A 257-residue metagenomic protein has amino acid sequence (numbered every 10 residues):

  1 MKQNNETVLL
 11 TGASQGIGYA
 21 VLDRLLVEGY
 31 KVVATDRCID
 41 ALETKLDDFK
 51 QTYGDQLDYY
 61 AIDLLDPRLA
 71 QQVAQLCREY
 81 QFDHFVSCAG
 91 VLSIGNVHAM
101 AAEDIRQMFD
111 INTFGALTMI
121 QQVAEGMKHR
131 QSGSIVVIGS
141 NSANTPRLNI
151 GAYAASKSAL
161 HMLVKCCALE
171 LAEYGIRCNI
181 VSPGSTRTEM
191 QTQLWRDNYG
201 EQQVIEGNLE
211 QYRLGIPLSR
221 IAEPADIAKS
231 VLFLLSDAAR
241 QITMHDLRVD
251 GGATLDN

Functional and structural regions predicted by a protein language model:
S14-Q15: Conserved glycine-rich cofactor-binding loop
N96-V97, D104-F109, Y212: Substrate-binding pocket helix/loop in short-chain dehydrogenase/reductase
I120, S156, V164: Active-site helix of classical SDR
E125, L169-E170, R240: Alpha-helical segment proximal to the catalytic Tyr-Lys
S140: Residue(s) in the substrate-gating loop at a strand-loop-helix junction that position the organic substrate next
T145, L232, T243-N257: Short C-terminal tail/terminal secondary-structure segment of NAD(P)H-dependent dehydrogenase/reductase domains
A172, R177, I242-M244: Short, small/polar-rich loop/turn modules that mediate ligand/substrate recognition or access, typified
